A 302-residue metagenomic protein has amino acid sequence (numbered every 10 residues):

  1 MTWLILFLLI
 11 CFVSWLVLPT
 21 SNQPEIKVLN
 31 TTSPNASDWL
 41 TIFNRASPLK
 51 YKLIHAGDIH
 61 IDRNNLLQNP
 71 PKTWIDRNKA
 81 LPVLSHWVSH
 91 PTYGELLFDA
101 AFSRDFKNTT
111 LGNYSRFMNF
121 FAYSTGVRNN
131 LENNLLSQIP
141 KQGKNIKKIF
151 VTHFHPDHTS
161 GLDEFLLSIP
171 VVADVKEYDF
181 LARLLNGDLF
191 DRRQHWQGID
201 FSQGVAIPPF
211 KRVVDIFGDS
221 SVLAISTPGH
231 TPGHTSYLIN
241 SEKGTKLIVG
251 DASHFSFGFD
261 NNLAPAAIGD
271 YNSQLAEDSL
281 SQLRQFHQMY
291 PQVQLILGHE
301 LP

Functional and structural regions predicted by a protein language model:
T2-N133, G244-G250: Metallo-beta-lactamase
L49, G94, K144-K147, S168 (+1 more regions): Loop/turn elements at helix/coil->beta-strand transitions in domains of secreted/extracellular proteins
D62, F154-S160, D179-F180, P232-T235 (+3 more regions): Active-site environment of divalent metal-dependent phosphoester hydrolases
V88-T92, G218-D219, Y237-E242: Active-site beta-strand termini and strand-to-loop segments that position acidic
L97-D99, K147-H153, A173-D174, I225-G229 (+3 more regions): Active-site neighborhood of phospho(di)ester-bond hydrolases with catalytic His/Asp-centered motifs
L111-V172: Active-site metal-binding motif and surrounding structural segment of the metallo-beta-lactamase
N119-Q138, E242-P302: Cap/insert and terminal regions of metallo-dependent hydrolase folds
V127-N145, A173-S226, Y271-Q292: Metallo-beta-lactamase
